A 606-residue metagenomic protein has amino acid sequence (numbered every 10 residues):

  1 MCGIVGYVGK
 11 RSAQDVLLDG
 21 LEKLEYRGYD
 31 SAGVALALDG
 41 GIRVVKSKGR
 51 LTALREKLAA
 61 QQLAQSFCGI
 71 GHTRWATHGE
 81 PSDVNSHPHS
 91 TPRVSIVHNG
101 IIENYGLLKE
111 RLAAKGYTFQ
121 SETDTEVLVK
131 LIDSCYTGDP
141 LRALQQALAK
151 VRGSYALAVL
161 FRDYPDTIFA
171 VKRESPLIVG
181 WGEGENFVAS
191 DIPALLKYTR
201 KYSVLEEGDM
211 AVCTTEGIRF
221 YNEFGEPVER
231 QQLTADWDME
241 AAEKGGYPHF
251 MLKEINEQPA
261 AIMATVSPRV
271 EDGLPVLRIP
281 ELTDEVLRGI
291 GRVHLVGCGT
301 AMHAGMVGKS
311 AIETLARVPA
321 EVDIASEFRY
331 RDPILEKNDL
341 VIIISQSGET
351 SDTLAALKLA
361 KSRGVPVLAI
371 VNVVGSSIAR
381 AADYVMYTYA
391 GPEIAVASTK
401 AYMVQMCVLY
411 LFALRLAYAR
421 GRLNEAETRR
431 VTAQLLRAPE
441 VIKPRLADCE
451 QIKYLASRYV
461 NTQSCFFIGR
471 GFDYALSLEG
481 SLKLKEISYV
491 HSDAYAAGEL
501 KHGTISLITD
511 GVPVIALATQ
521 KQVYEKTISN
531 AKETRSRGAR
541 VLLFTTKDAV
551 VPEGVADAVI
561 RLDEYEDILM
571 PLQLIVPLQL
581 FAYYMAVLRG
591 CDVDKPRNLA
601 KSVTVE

Functional and structural regions predicted by a protein language model:
M1-K244, P248-H249, E257-R292, Y330 (+4 more regions): Conserved short alpha-helical segments that host acidic/polar catalytic motifs at enzyme active sites
D163-Y164, S175-L177, E183-G184, Y202-G246 (+2 more regions): A SIS-like phosphosugar-recognition module
